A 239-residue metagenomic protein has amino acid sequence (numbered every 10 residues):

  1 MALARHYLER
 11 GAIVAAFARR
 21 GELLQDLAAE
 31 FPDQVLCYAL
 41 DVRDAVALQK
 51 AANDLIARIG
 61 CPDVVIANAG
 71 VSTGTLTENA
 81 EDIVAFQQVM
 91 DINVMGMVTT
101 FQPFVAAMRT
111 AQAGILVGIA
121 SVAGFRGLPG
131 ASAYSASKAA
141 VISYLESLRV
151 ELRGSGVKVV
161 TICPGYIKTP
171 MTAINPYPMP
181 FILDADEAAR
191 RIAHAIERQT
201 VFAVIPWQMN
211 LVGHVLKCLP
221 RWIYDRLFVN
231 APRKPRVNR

Functional and structural regions predicted by a protein language model:
M1-I13: Canonical Rossmann dinucleotide-binding motif of NAD(H)/NADP(H)-dependent dehydrogenases/reductases, specifically
R10-D26: Conserved glycine-rich Rossmann-like NAD(P)H-binding loop of the short-chain dehydrogenase/reductase
F31-V46: Rossmann-fold cofactor-recognition segment
S72-Q87, G130: Conserved mid-core segment of classical short-chain dehydrogenase/reductases
F101, S137: Active-site helix of classical SDR
S121: Residue(s) in the substrate-gating loop at a strand-loop-helix junction that position the organic substrate next
T161, Y177-G213: C-terminal helical subdomain
